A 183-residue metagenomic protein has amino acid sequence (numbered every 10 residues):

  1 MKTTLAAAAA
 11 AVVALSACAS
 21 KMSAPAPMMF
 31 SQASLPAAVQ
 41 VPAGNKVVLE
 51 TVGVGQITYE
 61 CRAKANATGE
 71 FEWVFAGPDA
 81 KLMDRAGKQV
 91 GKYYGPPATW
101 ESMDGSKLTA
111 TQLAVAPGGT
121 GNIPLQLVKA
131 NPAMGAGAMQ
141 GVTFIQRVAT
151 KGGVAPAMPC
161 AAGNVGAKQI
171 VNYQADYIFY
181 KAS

Functional and structural regions predicted by a protein language model:
M1-A8: Bacterial N-terminal signal peptides that target proteins for export
A14-A17: C-terminal motif of bacterial Sec signal peptides marking the signal peptidase cleavage site
A19-K21: Bacterial signal peptide processing site
P25-Q56, A65-S183: Primary mode marks residue(s) on the alpha4-beta5-alpha5 output face of response regulator receiver
